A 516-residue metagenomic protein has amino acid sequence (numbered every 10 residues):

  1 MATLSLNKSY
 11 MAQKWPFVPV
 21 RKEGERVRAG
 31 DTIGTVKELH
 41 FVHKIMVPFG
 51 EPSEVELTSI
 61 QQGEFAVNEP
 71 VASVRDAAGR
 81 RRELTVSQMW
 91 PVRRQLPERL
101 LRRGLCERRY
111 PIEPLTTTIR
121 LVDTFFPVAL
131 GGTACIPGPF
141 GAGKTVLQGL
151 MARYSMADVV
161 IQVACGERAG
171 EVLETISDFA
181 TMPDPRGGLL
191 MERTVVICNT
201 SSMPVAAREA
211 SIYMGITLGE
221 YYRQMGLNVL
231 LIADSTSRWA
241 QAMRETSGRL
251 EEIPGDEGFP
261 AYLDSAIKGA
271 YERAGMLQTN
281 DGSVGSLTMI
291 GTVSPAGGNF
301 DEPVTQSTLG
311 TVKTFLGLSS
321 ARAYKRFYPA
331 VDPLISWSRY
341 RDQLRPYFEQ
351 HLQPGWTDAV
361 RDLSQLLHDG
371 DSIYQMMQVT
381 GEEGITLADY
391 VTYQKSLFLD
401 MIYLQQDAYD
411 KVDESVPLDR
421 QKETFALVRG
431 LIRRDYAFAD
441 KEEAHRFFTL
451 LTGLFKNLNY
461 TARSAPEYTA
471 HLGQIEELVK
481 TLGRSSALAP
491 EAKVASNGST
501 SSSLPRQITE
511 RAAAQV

Functional and structural regions predicted by a protein language model:
A2-P16, E25-D31, T35-E38, K44-G50 (+4 more regions): P-loop NTPase nucleotide-binding/switch module
K14, V20, T58, R108 (+6 more regions): Preference for short coil/turn "hinge" residues that link or interrupt alpha-helices
R21-K22, V27-R28, L57-F65: Surface-exposed strand-loop junctions at beta-sheet edges and helix termini that form docking/interaction patches
L39, G50, I60-Q62, D76-A77 (+4 more regions): Generic structural motif
T124-P127, G131-T452, E467, A512: P-loop NTPase catalytic core
A439-V494, G498-T500: C-terminal amphipathic alpha-helical interaction region
N497-V516: Long, low-complexity, intrinsically disordered segments
